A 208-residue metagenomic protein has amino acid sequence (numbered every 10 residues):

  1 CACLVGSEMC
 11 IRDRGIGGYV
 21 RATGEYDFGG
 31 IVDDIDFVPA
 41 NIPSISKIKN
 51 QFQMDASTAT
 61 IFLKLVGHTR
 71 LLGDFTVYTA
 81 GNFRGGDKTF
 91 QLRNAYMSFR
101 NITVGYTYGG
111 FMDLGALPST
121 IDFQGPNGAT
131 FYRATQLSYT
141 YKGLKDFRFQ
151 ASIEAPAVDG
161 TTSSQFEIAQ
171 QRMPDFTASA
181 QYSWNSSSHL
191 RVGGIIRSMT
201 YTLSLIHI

Functional and structural regions predicted by a protein language model:
C1-G6, I11, I206-H207: Single conserved hydrophobic/aromatic residue that forms the stacking wall/gate of nucleotide- or nucleobase-binding
L4, I16, R191: Short glycine/serine/threonine-biased micro-segments
D13-D36, S44-V158, R172-S187: Outer membrane beta-barrel
T162-L205: Surface-exposed beta-loop-beta
